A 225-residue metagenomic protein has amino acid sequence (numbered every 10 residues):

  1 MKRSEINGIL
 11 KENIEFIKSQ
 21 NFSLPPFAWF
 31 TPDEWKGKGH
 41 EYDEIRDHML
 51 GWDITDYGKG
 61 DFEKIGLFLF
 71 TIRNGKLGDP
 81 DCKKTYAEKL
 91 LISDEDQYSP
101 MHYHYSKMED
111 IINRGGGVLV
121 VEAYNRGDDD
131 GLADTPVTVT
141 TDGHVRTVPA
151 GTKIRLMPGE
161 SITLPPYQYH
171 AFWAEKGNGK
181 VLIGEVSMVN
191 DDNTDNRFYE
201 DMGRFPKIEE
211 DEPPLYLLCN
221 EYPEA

Functional and structural regions predicted by a protein language model:
M1-Y86, L215-E221: A short, N-terminal "cap"/entry segment at the start of jelly-roll beta-barrel domains of the cupin/DSBH fold
K2, D128-R146, W173-A225: Double-stranded beta-helix
L77-E88, Y98-D110, R114-G115: A short beta-loop-beta micro-motif enriched in histidine and acidic residues
K89, E109-D110, T152, E160: Short, conserved secondary-structure segments in the cores of folded domains
D94, A150-G177, I183-M188: Conserved metal-binding segment of the jelly-roll/cupin
D94-E95, K107-E109, N113-D129, A133-T135: Glycine- and acidic-residue-biased ligand/ion/polar-headgroup-sensing regions
M101, E122, F172-W173, T194: Short helix/loop capping segments that flank catalytic or ligand/cofactor-binding pockets
